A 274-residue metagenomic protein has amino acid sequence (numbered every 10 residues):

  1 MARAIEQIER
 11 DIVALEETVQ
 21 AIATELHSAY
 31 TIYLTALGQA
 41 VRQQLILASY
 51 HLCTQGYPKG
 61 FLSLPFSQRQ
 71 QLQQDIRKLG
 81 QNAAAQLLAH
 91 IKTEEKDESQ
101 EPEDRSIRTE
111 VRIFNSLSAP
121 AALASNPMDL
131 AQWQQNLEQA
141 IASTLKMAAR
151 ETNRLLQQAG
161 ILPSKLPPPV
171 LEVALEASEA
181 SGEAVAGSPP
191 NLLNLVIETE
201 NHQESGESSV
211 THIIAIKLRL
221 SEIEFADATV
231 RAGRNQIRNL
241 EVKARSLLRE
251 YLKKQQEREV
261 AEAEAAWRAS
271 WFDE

Functional and structural regions predicted by a protein language model:
M1-T35: N-terminal alpha-helical "arm" segments
A2, E9, T24, P120 (+8 more regions): A near-ubiquitous, low-amplitude feature marking generic local secondary-structure context
R3, R10, R42, R69 (+12 more regions): Arginine residue identity/basic-tract feature
Q7, A14, T18-A21, N136 (+6 more regions): Charged, amphipathic alpha-helical oligomerization/scaffolding segments
A23-L26, Y30, L34-L37, V41-Q44 (+4 more regions): Coiled-coil heptad-register positions
I32, A36, A40-E200: Eukaryotic long, low-complexity intrinsically disordered regulatory regions enriched in serine/proline and acidic/polar
P189-E274: Alpha-helical oligomerization segments
